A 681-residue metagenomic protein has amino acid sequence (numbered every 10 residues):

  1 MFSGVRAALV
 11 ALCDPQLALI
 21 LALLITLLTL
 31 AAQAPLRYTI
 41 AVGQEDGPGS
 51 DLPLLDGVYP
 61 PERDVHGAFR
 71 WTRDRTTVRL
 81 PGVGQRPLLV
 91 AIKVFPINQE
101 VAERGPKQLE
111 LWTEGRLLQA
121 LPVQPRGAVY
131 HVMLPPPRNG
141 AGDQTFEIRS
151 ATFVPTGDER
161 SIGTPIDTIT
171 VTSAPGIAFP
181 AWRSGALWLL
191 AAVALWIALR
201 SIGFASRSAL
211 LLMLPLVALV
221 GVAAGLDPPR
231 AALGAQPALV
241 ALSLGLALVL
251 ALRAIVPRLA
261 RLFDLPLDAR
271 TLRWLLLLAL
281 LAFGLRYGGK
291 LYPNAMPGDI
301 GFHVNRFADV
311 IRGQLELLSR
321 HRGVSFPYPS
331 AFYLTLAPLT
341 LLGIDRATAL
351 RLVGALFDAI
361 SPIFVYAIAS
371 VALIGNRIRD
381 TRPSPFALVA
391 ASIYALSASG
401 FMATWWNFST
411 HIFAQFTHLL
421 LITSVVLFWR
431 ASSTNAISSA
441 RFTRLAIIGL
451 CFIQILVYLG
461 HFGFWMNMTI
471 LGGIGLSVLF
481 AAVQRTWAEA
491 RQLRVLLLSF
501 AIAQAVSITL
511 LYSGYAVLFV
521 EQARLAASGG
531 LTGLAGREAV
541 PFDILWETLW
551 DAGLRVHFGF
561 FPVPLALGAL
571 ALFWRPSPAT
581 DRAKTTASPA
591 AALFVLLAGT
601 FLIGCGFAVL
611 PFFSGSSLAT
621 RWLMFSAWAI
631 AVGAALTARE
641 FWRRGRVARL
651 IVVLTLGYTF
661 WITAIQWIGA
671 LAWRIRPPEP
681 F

Functional and structural regions predicted by a protein language model:
M1-L24, R273-L276, R444-I447, R494-A505 (+1 more regions): Signature aromatic-anchored transmembrane alpha helix within multi-pass, membrane-resident enzymes that catalyze glycan
M1-L30, R200-L219, D227-P229, G234-Y287 (+1 more regions): Start-transfer (signal-anchor) and selected internal transmembrane alpha helices of multi-pass inner/ER membrane
R183-A191, A414, Q504, T509-L510 (+5 more regions): Alpha-helical transmembrane segments at the extracellular/periplasmic loop-to-helix junctions of multi-pass membrane
L190-G203, A369, L373, G475-Q484 (+2 more regions): Hydrophobic, aromatic-rich transmembrane alpha-helices and their immediate juxtamembrane boundary segments
G234-L244, A355, H411-A414, M466-N467 (+1 more regions): Hydrophobic/aromatic-rich transmembrane helices and adjacent perimembrane loops
L276, L280-L419, P677-P680: Active-site lumenal/periplasmic loops and adjacent helix-entry segments of GT-C-fold, multi-pass membrane
R377-P383, N435-T443, A482-L497, L567-L602 (+2 more regions): Membrane-interface helix-loop-helix junctions at transmembrane boundaries of multi-pass membrane enzymes, predominantly
S438-F462: Membrane-interface alpha helices of multi-pass inner-membrane proteins
